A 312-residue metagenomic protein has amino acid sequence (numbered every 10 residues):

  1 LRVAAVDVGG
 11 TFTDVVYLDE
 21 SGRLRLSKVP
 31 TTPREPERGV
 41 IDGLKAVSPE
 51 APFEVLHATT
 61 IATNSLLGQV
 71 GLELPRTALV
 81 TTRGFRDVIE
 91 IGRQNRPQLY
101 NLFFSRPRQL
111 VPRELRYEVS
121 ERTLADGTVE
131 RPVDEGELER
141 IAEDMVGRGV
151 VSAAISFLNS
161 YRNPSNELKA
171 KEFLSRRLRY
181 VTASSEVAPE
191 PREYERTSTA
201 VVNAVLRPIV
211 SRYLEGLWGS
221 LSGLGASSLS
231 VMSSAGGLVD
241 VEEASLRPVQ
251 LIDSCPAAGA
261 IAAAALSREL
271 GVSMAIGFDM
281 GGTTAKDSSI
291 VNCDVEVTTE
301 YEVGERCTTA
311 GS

Functional and structural regions predicted by a protein language model:
L1-S312: N-terminally biased helix-coil "hinge/interface" segments that flank
